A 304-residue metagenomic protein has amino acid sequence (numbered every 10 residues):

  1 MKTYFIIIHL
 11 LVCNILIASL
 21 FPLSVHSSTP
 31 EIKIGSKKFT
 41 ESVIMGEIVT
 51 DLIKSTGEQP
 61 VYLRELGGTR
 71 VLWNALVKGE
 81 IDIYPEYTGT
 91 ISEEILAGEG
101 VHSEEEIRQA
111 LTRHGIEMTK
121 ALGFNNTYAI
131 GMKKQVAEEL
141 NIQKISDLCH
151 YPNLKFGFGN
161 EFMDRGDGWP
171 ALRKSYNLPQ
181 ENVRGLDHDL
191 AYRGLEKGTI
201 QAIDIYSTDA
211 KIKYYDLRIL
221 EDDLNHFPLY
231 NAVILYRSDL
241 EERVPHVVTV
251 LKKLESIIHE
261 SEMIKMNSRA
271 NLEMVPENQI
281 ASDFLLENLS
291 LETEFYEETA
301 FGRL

Functional and structural regions predicted by a protein language model:
K2-F5, H9-V61, E65-G67, M263-L304: N-terminal hydrophobic or amphipathic helices and topogenic motifs
T29, G67, K78, R113 (+4 more regions): Extracytoplasmic
E31-V61, G123-R193, V275, Q279: Bilobed "Venus flytrap"/periplasmic-binding protein-like clamshell domains and structurally analogous long
E65-T69, G79-S92, S103, K133 (+4 more regions): Beta->alpha turn/N-cap motifs
V77-E86, P152-K155, A171, L190 (+1 more regions): Alpha-to-beta junction loops
I95-T119, T199, K211-N225: Ligand-binding "clamshell"
T127-E138, N231-V244: A bilobed periplasmic-binding-protein/Venus flytrap-type ligand-binding module shared by bacterial periplasmic
Y176, Y206-T208, Y236-R237, T249 (+1 more regions): Soluble extramembrane regions of membrane proteins in the secretory/endomembrane system
